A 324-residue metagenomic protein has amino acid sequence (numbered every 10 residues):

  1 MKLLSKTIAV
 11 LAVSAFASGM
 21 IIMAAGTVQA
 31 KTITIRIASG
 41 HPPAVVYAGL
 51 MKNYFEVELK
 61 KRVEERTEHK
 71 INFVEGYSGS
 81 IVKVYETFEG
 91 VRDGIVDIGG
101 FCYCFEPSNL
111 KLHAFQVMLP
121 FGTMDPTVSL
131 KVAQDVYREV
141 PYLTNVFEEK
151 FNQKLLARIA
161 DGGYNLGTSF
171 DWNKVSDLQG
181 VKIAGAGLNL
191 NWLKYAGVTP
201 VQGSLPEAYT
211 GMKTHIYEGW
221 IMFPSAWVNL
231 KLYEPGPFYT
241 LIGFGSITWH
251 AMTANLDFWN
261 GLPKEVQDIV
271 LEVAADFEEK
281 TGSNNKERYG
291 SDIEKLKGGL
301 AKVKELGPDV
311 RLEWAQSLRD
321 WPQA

Functional and structural regions predicted by a protein language model:
M1-A15: Bacterial N-terminal signal peptides that target proteins for export
K2, V45, Y137-P141, G187: Serine-centered coil/turn micro-motif
L4-T7, G26, K31: Intrinsically disordered/low-complexity terminal segments and short unstructured peptides
A15-T27: C-terminal segment of classical bacterial N-terminal signal peptides
Q29-L130, V146-A324: N-terminal secretory/targeting leader peptides
L130-T144: Signature of the catalytic double-stranded beta-helix
